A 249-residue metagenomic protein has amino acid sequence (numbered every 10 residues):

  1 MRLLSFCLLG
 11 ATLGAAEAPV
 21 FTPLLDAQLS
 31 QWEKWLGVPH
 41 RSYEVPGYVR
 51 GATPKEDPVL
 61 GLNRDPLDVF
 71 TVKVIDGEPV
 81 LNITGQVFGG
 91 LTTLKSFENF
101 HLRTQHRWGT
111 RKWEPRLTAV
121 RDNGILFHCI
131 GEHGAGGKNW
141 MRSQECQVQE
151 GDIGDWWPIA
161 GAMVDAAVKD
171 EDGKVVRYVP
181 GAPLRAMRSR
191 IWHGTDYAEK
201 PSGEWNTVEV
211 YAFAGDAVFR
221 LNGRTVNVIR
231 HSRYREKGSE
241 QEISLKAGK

Functional and structural regions predicted by a protein language model:
M1-R2, G223: N-terminal export leaders
R2-G14: Sec-dependent N-terminal signal peptides
A16-K249: Carbohydrate-interacting regions of secretory-pathway proteins
